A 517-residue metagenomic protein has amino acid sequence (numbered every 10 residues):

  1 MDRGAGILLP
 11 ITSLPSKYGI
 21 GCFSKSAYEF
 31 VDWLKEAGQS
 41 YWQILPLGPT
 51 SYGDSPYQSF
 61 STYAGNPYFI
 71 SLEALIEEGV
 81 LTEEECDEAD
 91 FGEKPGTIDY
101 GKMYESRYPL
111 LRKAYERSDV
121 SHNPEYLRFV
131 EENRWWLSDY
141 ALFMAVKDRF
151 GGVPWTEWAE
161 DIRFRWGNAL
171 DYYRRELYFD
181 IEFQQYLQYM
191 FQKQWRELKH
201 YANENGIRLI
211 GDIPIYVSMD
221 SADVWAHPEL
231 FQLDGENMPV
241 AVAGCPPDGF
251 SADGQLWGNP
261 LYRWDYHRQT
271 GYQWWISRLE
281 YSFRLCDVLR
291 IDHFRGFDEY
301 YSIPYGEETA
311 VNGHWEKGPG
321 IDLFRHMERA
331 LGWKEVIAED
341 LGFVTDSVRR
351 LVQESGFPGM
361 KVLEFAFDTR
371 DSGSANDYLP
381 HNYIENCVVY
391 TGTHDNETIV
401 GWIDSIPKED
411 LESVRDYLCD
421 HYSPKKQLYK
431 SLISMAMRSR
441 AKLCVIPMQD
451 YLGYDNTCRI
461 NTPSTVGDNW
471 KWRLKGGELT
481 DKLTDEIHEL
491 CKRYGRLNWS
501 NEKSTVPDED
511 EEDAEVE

Functional and structural regions predicted by a protein language model:
M1-V80: Trp/Phe/Arg-rich N-terminal binding region typifying the photolyase-homology
P10, S16, D54-Q188, V217-V445 (+3 more regions): Alpha-amylase-like alpha-glycosidases and glucanotransferases acting on alpha-linked glucans and related
S26-A27, Q194, L323: Conserved alpha-helical elements of sugar-nucleotide-dependent glycosyltransferases
K35, W195-N205, E328, V352-Q353: Surface-exposed amphipathic alpha-helices with a cationic face
L45, R208-I210, P214, V288 (+1 more regions): Outer-envelope exported proteins of Gram-negative bacteria
Q184, Q188-V217: Conserved, well-ordered alpha-helix/loop/beta-strand core segments that scaffold catalytic motifs
Y454-E517: In a subset of proteins, long, contiguous C-terminal domains/tails are tracked
